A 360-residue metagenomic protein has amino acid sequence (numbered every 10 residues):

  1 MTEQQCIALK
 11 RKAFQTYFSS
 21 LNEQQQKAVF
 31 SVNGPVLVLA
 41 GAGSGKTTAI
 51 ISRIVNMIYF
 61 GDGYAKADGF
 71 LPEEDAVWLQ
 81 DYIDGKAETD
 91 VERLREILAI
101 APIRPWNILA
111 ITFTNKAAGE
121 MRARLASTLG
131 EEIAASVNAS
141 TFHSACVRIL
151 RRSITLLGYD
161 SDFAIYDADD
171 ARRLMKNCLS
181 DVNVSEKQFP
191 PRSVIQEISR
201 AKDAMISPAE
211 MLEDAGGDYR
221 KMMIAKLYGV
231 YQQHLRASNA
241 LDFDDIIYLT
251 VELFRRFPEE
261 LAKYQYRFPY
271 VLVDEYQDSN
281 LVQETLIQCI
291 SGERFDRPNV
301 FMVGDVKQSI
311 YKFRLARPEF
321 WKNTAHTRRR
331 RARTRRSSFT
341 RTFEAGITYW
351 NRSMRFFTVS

Functional and structural regions predicted by a protein language model:
E3, S44-T47, N56, D62: Glycine/alanine-rich phosphate-binding loops at beta-alpha junctions
L9-A42, T47-I51, F70-W78, Y82 (+10 more regions): Conserved helicase NTPase motor core
N56-K66, I103, G130-E131: Post-Walker A helix-loop "phosphate-sensing" segment adjacent to the P-loop in P-loop NTPases
A67, E73-V91, L98, S153-D181 (+2 more regions): A substrate-engagement module of RecA-like helicase motors
P105-Q196, E319-N323, N351: Conserved P-loop NTPase-based nucleic-acid remodeling module centered on helicase motor cores
I165-A168, A325-R335: Conserved P-loop NTPase motor "coupling/switch" region that bridges the ATPase
D169-L235: Coupling/switch/interface segments within P-loop NTPase motor domains and analogous charged loops in nucleic-acid
E186-Q196, P208, E213, A332-S360: Coupling/hinge elements of helicase-like and P-loop NTPase modules
